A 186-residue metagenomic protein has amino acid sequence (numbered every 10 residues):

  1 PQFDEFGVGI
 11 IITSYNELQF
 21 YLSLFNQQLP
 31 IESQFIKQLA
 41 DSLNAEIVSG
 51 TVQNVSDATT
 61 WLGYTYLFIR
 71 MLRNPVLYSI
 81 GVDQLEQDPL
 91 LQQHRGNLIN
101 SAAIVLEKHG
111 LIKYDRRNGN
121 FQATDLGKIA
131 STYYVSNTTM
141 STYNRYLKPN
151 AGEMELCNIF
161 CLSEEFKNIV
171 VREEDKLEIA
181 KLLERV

Functional and structural regions predicted by a protein language model:
P1-L29: Conserved segment of the helicase C-terminal RecA-like domain
S14, R185-V186: Low-complexity, interaction-prone regions
F25, L29-I179, E184: C-terminal accessory/connector segments of nucleic-acid motor ATPases
